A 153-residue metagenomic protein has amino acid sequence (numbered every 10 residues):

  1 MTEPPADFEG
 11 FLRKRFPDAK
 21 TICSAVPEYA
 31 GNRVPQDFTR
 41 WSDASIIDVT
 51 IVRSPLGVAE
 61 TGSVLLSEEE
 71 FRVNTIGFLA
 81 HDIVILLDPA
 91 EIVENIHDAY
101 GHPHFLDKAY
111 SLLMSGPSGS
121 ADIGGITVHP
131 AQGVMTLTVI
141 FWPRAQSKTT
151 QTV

Functional and structural regions predicted by a protein language model:
M1-V153: The feature marks the mature, well-folded catalytic cores of soluble enzymes
